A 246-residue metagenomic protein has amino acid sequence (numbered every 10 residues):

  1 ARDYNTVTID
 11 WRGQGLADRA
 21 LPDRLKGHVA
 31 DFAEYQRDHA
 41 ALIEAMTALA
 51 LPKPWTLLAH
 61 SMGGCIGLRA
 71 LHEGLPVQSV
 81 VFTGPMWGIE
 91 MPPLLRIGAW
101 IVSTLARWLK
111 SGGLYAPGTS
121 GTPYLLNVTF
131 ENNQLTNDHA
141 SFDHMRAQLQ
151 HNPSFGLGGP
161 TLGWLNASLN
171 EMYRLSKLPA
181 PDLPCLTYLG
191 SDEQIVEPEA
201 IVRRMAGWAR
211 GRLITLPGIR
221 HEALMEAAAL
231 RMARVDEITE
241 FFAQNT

Functional and structural regions predicted by a protein language model:
A1-P22: Conserved alpha/beta-hydrolase
G27-T47: Alpha/beta-hydrolase active-site loop
L49-S61: Alpha/beta-hydrolase fold nucleophile elbow
M62, I66-P153: Alpha/beta-hydrolase-fold enzymes
P181, T187-L189: Short beta-strand/loop motif that positions the catalytic acidic residue of the alpha/beta-hydrolase fold
L183, E197-A206: Short alpha-helix in the alpha/beta-hydrolase fold that links the catalytic acid
S191-V196: Acidic catalytic loop of the alpha/beta-hydrolase fold
R212, P217-T246: Catalytic active-site module of serine/aspartate enzymes centered on a nucleophile-bearing elbow/loop
